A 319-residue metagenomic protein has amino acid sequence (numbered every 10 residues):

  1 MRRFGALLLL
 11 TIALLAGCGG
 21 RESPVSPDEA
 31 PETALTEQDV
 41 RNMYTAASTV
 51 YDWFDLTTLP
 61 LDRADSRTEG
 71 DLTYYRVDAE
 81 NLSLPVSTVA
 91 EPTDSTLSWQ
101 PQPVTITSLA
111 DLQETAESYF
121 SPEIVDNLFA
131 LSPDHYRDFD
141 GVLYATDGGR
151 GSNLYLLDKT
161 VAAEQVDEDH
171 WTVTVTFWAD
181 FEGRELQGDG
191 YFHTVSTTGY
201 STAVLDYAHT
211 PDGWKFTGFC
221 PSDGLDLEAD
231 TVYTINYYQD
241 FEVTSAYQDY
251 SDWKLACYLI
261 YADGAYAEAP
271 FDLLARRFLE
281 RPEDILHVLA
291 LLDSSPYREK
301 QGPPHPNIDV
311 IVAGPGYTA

Functional and structural regions predicted by a protein language model:
M1-L9: Positively charged n-region of N-terminal signal peptides that target proteins for export
L14-G17: C-terminal motif of bacterial Sec signal peptides marking the signal peptidase cleavage site
G19-E22: Bacterial signal peptide processing site
P31-G148, Y258-L259, Y266: Core segments of small alpha/beta cavity-forming domains
V142-Q187, D293: Surface-exposed, charged secondary-structure patches
D158-E164, G190-S196, S201-H209: Hydrophobic/aromatic beta-strand elements that line small-molecule binding cavities or substrate pockets in beta-rich
T172-T174, T198-I235: Short beta-strand edge/turn micro-motifs at domain boundaries
W253-A319: Extended alpha-helical scaffolding segments
